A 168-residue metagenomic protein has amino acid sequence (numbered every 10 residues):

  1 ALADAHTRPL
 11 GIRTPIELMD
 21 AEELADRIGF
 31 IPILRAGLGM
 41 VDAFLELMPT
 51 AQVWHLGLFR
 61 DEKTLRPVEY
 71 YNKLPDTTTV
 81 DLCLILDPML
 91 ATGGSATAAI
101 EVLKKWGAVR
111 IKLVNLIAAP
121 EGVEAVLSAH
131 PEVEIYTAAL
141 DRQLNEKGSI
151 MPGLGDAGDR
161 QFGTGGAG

Functional and structural regions predicted by a protein language model:
A1-G168: PRPP-associated nucleotide enzymes
